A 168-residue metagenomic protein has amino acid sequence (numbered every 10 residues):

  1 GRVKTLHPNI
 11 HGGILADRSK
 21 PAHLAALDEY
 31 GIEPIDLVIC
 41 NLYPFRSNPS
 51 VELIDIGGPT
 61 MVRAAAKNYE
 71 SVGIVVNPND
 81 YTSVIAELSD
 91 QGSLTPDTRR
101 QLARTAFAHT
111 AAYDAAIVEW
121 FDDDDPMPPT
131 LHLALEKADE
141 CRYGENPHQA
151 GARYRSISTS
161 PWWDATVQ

Functional and structural regions predicted by a protein language model:
G1-F45: Glycine-rich nucleotide/cofactor/substrate-binding loop typically near the N-terminus or early in the first domain
G1-V3, D55, P78, D114: Short intrinsically disordered, low-complexity coil segments enriched in acidic
T5, N9-I10, P49-V51, K67 (+1 more regions): Residue-level signal for pocket-adjacent positions within structured domains
G12, L24-A25, D36, P59-A66 (+4 more regions): Predominant activation on well-ordered alpha-helical scaffold segments within soluble catalytic domains
L15, V75, R142-G144: Residues in well-ordered beta-strands of folded domains
D28, E70, L133: Charged catalytic and DNA/RNA-contacting regions of genome-maintenance and nucleic-acid-processing enzymes
E33, L37-D97, S156-V167: A short, charged helix-loop
N79, S83-Q168: Active-site loops and adjacent core secondary-structure elements that bind or stabilize anionic groups
